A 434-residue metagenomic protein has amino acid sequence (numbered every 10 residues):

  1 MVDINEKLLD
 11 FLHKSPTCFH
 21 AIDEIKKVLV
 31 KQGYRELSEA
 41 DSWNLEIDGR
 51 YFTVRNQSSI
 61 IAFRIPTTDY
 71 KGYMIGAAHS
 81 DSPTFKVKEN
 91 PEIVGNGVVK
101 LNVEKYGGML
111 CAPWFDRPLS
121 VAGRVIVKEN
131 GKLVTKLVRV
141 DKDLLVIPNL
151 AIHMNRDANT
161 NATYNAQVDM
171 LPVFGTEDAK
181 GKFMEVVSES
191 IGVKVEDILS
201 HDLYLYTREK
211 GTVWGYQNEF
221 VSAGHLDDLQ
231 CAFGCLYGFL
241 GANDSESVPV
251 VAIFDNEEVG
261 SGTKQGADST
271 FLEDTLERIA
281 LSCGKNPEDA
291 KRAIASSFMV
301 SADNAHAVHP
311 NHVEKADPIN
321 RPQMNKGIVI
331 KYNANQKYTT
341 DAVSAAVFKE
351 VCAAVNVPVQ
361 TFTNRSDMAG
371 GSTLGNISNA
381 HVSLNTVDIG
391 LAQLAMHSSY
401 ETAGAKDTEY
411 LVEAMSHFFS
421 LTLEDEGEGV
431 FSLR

Functional and structural regions predicted by a protein language model:
M1-R434: N-terminal hydrophobic/helix-forming segments and targeting peptides
